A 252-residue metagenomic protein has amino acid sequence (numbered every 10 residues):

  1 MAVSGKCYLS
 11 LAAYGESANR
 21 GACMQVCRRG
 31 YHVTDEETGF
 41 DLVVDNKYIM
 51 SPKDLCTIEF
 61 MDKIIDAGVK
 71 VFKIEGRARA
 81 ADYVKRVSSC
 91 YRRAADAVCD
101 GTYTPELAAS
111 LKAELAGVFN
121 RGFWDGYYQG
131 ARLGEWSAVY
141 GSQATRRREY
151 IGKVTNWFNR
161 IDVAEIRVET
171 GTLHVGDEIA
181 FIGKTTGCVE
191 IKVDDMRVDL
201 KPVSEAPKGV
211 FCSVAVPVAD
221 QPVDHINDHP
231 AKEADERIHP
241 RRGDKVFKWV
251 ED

Functional and structural regions predicted by a protein language model:
M1-K73, R77-A78, Y83-C90, A94-C99: Catalytic alpha/beta core domains of metabolic enzymes, predominantly
A2-S4, M24-D35, A108-A113, I191-K192 (+1 more regions): Low-complexity, flexible helical/coil segments
V3, L9, R29, S51-P52 (+6 more regions): Generic structural "secondary-structure junction" signal
F60, G68, Y83, V87-Y91 (+6 more regions): General structural feature for long, well-ordered alpha-helical segments within catalytic domains of soluble enzymes
R77-K153: Anionic-ligand-binding alpha/beta catalytic cores of soluble enzymes and soluble regulatory domains that recognize
A138, Q143-D252: Beta-strand/loop-dominated core regions that host nucleotide or nucleotide-derived cofactor-binding catalytic loops
